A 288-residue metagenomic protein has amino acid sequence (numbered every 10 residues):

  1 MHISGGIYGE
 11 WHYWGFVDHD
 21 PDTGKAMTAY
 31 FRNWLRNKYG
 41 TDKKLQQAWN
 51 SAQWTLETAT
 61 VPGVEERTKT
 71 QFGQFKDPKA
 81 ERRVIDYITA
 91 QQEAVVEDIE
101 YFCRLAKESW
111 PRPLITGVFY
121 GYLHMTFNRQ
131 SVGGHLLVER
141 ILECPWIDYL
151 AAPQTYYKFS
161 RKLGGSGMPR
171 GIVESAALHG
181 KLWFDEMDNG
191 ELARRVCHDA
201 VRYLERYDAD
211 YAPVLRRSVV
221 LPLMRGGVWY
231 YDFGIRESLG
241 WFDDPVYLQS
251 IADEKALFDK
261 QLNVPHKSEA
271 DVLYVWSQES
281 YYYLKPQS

Functional and structural regions predicted by a protein language model:
M1-I147, P153-T155, S166: Polysaccharide-binding and catalytic clefts of secreted carbohydrate-active enzymes
R112, D148-S288: Carbohydrate-binding surfaces of carbohydrate-active enzymes
